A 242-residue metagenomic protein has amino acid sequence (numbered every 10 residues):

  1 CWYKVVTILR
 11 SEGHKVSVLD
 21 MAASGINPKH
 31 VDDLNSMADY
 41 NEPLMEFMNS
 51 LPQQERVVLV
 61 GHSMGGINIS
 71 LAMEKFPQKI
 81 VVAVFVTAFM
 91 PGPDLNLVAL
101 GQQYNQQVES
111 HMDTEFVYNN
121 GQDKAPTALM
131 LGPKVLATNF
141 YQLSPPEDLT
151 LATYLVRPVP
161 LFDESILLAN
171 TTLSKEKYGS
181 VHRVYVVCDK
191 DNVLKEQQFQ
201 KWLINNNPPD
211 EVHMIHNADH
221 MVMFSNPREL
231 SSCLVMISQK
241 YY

Functional and structural regions predicted by a protein language model:
C1-M21: Short, surface-exposed "cap/lid" segments of acyl-processing enzymes
K15-S17, M21-V58, L71-Q78, L97-Q106: Active-site loop/oxyanion-hole signature of alpha/beta-hydrolase fold enzymes
S24, P91, M221: Active-site loop signature of alpha/beta-hydrolase-fold enzymes
V60-G65, I69: Gly/Ala-rich beta-loop-alpha elbow adjacent to hydrolase catalytic centers
E74, Q78-A125, D163, L167: Flexible "cap/lid" loop of the alpha/beta hydrolase fold
P145-T150, Y154-M223, Y241: Conserved serine/cysteine hydrolase catalytic core
M223-Q239: Post-His helix in hydrolase/transferase enzymes
